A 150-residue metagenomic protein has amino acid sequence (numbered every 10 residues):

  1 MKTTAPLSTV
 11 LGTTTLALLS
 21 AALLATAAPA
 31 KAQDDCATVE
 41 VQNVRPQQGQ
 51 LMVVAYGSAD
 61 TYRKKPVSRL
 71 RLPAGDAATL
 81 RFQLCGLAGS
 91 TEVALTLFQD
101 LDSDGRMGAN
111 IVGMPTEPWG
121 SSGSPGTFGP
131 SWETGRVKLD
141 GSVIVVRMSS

Functional and structural regions predicted by a protein language model:
V10-A25: Bacterial N-terminal signal peptides
T26-A32: Sec/Tat signal peptide C-region and signal peptidase I cleavage site
D35-V44, V53: A short, amphipathic beta-strand motif
M52-Y56, A94-T96: Beta-strand signatures of extracellular beta-sandwich domains
T79-A88: Exposed aromatic-hydrophobic patches
T91-L101: A short, solvent-exposed beta-strand micro-motif common in secreted/extracellular proteins
D100-A109: Acidic, glycine-anchored loop motifs typical of Ca2+
E117-S150: Extracellular beta-sheet/turn segments enriched in Thr/Pro/Gly and aliphatic residues
